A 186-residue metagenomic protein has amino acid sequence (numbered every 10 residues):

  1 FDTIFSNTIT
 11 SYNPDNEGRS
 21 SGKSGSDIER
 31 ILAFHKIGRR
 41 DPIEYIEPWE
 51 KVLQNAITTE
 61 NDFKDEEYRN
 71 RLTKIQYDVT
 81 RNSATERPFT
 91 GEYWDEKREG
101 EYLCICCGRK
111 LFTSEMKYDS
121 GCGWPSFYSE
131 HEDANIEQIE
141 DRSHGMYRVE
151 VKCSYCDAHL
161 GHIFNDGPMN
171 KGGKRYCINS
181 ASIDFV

Functional and structural regions predicted by a protein language model:
F1-T59, E67: Nucleotide-activated chemistry modules centered on ATP-dependent adenylation/adenylyltransferase
E60-D65, R69-V186: A short Gly-Trp-Pro
